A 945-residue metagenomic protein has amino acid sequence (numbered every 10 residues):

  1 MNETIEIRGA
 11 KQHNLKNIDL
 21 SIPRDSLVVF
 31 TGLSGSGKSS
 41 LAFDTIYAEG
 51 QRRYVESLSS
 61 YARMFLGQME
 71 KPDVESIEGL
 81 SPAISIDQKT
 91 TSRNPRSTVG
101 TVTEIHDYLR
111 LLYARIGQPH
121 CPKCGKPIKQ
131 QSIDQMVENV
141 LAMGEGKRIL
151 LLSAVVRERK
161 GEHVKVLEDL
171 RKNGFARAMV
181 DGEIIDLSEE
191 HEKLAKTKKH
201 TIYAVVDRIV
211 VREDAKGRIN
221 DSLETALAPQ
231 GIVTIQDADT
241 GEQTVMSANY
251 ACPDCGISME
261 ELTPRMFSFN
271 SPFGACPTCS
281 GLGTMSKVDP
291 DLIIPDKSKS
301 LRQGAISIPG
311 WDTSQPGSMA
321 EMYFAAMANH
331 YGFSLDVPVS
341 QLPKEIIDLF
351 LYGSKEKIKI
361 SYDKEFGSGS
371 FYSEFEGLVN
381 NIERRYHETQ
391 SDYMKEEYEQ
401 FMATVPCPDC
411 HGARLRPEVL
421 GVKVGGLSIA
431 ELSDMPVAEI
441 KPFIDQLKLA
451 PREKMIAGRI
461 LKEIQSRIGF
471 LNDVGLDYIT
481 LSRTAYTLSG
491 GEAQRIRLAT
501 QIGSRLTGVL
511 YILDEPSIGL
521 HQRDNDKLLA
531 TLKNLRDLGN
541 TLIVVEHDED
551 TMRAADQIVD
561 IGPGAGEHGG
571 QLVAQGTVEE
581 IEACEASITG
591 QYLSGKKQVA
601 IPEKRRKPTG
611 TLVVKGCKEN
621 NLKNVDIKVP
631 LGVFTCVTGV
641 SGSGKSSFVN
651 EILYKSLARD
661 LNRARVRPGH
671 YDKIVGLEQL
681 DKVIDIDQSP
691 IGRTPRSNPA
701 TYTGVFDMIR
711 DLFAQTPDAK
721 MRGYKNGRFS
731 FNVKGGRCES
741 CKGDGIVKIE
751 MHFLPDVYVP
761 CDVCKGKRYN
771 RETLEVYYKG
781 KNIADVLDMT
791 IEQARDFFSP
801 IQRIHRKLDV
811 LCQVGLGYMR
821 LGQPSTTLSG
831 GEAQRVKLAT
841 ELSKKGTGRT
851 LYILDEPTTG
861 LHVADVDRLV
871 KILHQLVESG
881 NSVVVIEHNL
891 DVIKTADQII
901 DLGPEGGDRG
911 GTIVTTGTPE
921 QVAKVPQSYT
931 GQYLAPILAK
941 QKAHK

Functional and structural regions predicted by a protein language model:
M1-K945: Conserved phosphate-binding elements of NTP-dependent enzyme cores
